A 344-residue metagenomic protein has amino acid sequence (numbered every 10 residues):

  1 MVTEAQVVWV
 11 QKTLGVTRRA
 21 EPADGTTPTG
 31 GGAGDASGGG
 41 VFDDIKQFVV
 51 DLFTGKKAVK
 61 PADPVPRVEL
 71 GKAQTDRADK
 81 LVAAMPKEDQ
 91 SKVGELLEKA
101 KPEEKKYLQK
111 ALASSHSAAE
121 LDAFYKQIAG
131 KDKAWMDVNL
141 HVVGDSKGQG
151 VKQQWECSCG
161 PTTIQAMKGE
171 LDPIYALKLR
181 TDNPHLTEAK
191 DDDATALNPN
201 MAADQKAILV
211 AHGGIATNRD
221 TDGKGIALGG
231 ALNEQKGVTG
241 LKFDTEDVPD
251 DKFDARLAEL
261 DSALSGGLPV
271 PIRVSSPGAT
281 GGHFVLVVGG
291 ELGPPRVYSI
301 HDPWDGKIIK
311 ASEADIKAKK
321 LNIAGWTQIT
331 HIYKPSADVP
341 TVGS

Functional and structural regions predicted by a protein language model:
V2, P64, V68, A73-D76 (+2 more regions): Active-site nucleophile-adjacent alpha helix/oxyanion-hole segment immediately C-terminal to the catalytic cysteine
V2-G148: Non-catalytic, low-structured ubiquitin/UBL-interacting segments
T17, T27, G32-A36, G40-F42 (+9 more regions): Compositionally biased, intrinsically disordered low-complexity regions
D63-P66, A73, L97, F124-Q127 (+2 more regions): Conserved active-site-adjacent core of cysteine acyl-enzyme catalytic domains
T75, Q90, K105, A118-L121 (+5 more regions): Alpha-helix initiation and N-capping motif
K101, I174, G267-L268: Residue-level recognition of short, well-ordered coil/turn positions that link secondary-structure elements
